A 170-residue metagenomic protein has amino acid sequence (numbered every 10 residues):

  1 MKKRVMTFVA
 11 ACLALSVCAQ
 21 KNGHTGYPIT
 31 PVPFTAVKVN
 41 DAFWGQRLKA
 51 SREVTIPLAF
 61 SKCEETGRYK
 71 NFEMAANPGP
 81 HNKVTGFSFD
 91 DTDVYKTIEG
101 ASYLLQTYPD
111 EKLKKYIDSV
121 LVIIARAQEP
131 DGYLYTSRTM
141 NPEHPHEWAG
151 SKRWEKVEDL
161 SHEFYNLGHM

Functional and structural regions predicted by a protein language model:
M1-K21: Bacterial Sec-dependent N-terminal signal peptides
Q20-H169: Glycan-recognition and catalytic cores of secretory/periplasmic carbohydrate-active enzymes
